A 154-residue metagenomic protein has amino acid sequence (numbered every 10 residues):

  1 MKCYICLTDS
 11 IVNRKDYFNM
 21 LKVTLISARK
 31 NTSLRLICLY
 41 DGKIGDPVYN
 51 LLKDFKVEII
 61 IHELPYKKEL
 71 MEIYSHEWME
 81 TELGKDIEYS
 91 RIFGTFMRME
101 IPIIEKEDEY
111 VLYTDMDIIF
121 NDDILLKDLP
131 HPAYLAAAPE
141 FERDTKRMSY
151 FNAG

Functional and structural regions predicted by a protein language model:
M1-V23: N-proximal low-complexity "stem/linker" segments adjacent to membrane-targeting elements
S27-L34: Short, acidic, metal-binding catalytic loop of nucleotide-sugar glycosyltransferases
R35-G42: Short internal beta-strands
G42-Y49, T145: Short, charged/polar "capping" segments at the starts of alpha-helices and the immediately preceding loops
P47-E105: Active-site-proximal specificity loops/subdomain of glycosyltransferases
V111: Short aromatic/hydrophobic "clamp" motif used to bind/position activated sugar donors
T114-D115: Active-site acidic Asp-centered loop
I118-N152: Conserved donor-nucleotide/metal-binding helix-loop-beta segment in metal-dependent transferases, i.e., the alpha-helix
